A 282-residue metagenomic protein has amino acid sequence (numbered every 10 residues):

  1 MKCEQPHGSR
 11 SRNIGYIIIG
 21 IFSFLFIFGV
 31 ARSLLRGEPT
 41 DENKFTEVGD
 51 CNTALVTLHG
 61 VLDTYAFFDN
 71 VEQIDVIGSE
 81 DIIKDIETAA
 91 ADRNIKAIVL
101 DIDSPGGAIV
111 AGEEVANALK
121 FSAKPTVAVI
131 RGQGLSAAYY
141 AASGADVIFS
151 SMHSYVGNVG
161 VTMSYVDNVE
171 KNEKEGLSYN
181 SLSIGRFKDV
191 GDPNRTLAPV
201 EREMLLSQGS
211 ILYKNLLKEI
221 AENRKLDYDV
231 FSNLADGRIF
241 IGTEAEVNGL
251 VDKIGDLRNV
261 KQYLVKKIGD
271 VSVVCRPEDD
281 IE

Functional and structural regions predicted by a protein language model:
M1-A137, A145-S151, M163-E282: N-terminal organellar transit peptides
H153-V161: Active-site loop architecture of trypsin-fold serine endopeptidases
